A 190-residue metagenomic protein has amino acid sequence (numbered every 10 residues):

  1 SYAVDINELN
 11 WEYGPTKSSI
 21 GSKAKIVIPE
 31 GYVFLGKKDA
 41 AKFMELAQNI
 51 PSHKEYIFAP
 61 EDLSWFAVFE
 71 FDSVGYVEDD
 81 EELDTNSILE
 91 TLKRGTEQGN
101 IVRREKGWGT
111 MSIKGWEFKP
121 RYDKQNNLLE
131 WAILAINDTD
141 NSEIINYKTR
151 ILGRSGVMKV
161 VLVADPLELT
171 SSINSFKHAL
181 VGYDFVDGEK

Functional and structural regions predicted by a protein language model:
V4-K17, G21, K25, D39-N146 (+2 more regions): Conserved polar/disulfide-associated segments of primarily extracytoplasmic proteins
G14-V27, L167-H178: Short aromatic-glycine motifs in intrinsically disordered, low-complexity regions
S22, E30, S73, A164-P166 (+1 more regions): Non-catalytic surface loops within mature trypsin-like serine protease
E30-G36, G182-Y183: Short conserved aromatic/hydrophobic patches within beta-strands of well-structured domains
V33-L35, V68, K159-V161: Soluble periplasmic/extracytoplasmic beta-strand elements of cell-envelope proteins
F34, A41-K42, P166: Short, surface-exposed beta-strand-loop junctions and turns on beta-sheet-rich folds
A135-K190: Extracytoplasmic/lumenal ectodomains and periplasmic regions of secretory and membrane proteins
